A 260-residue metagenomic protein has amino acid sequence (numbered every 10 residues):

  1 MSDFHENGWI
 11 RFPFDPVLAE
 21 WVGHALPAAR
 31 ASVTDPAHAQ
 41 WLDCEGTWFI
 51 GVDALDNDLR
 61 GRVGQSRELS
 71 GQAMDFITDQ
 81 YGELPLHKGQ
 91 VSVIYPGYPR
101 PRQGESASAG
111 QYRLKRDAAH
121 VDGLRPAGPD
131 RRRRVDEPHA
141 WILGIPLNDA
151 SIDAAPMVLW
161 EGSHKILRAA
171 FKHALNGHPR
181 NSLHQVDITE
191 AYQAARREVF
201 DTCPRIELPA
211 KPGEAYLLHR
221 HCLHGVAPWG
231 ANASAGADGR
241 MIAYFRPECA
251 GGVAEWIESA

Functional and structural regions predicted by a protein language model:
M1-H24: Fe(II)/2-oxoglutarate
D3-E6, P85, R113, A237: A short, polar/charged loop/turn motif at coil->beta-strand junctions and beta-hairpin connectors
N7, P138-A140, D238-R240: A general secondary-structure signal for short beta-strands and their flanking turns/coil in non-transmembrane regions
P13-F14, Y95, E161, H219-R220 (+1 more regions): Pocket-edge structural micro-motifs
P16-A19, N148-I152, H164-K165, A215 (+2 more regions): Short, solvent-exposed loop/turn segments at secondary-structure junctions
E20-R205: Non-heme Fe(II) oxygenase catalytic core, chiefly the N-lobe of the double-stranded beta-helix
A169-K172, P212-A260: Non-heme Fe(II)/2-oxoglutarate
